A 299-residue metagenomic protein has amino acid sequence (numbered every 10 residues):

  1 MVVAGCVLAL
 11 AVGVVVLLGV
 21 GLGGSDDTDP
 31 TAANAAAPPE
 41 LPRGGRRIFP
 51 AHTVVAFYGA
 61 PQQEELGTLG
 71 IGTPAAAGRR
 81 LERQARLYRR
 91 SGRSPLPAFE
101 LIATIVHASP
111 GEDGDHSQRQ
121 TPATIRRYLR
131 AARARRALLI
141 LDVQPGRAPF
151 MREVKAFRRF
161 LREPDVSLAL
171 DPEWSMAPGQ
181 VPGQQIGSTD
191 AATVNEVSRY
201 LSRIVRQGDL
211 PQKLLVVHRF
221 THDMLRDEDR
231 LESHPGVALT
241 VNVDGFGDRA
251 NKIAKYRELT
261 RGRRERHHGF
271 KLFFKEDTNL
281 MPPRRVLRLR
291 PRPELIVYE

Functional and structural regions predicted by a protein language model:
M1-L8: N-terminal export and membrane-targeting signals
G13-N34: C-terminal region of N-terminal signal peptides and the immediate post-cleavage residues of exported proteins
E40-R47, A77-R93, E153-E163: Short amphipathic alpha-helices and their capping/turn segments at secondary-structure boundaries
H52-A56, S94-E100, R136-I140, D165-A169 (+3 more regions): Structural preference for beta-strand elements that scaffold enzyme active sites
F57-L129: N-terminal carbohydrate-binding/catalytic regions of secreted carbohydrate-active enzymes
P61-Q63, A103-I105, P145-R147, P172-M176 (+3 more regions): Active-site-proximal loop/turn and secondary-structure-junction residues that shape catalytic pockets, frequently
P149-L161, L225-L231: Distinct, well-ordered alpha-helical segments
Q185-Y298: Surface-exposed substrate-engagement region within the catalytic domains of secreted or surface-exposed extracellular
